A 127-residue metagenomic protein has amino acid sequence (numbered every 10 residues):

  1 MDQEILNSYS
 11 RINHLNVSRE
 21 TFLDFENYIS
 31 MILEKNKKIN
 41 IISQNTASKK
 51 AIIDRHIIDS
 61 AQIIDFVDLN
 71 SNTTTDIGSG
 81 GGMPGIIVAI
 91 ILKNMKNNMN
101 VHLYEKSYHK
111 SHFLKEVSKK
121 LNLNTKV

Functional and structural regions predicted by a protein language model:
D2-N70, T75, H109-H112, E116-L123: Class I SAM-dependent transferase core
S43-T46, N94-N98: Short helix-coil transition/hinge motifs at the ends and kinks of transmembrane helices, capturing the brief
D76-G80: Conserved S-adenosyl-L-methionine
G81-N97: Conserved SAM-binding loop of SAM-dependent methyltransferases across substrates and taxa, primarily the Class I
N97-K106: Conserved SAM-binding motif I beta-strand of class I
V101, T125-V127: Hydrophobic/aromatic anchor residues within beta-strands of the central parallel beta-sheet of Rossmann-like
